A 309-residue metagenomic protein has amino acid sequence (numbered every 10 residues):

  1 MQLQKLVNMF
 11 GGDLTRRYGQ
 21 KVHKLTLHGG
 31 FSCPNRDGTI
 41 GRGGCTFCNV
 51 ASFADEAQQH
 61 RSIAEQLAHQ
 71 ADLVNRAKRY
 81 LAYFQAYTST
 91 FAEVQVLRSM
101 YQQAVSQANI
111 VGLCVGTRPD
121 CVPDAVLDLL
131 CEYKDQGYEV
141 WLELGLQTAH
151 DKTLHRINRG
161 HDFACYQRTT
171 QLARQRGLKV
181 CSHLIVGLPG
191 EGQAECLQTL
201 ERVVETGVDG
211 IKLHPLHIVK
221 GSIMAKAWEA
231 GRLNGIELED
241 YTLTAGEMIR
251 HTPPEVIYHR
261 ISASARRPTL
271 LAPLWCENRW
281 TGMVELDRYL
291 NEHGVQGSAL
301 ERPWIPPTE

Functional and structural regions predicted by a protein language model:
M1-L81: N-terminal [4Fe-4S]-dependent radical SAM core
Q2-G12, Q20-H23, G210, I218-E309: Auxiliary Fe-S-binding modules of radical SAM enzymes
H23-L27, Y80-Q85, L113-V115, V140-L144 (+3 more regions): Hydrophobic faces of well-ordered beta-strands that scaffold small-molecule active sites in alpha/beta enzyme cores
C45, A104-I110, Q198-K212, T281-G297: Structural recognition of alpha->loop->beta junctions
A51-Q66, Q70, V74-V94, N109-V122 (+2 more regions): Core AdoMet radical
D72-R76, M100-A108, D128-E139, Q171-Q175: Acidic (Asp/Glu)-rich catalytic clusters
V94-Q102, P123-K134, L154-I157, C196: Distinct, well-ordered alpha-helical segments
A164-I223, E239-S262: Conserved C-terminal portion of the radical SAM core fold that forms the substrate/S-adenosylmethionine-binding
